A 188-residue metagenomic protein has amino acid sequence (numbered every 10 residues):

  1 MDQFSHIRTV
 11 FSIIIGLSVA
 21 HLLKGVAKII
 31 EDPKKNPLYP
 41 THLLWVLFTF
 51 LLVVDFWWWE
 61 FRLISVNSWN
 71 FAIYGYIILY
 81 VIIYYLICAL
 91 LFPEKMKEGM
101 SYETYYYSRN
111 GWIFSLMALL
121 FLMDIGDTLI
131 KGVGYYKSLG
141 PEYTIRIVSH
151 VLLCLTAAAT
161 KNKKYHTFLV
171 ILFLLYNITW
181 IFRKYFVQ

Functional and structural regions predicted by a protein language model:
M1-S18, Q188: Hydrophobic transmembrane alpha-helical segments in integral membrane proteins
R8, S12, F71-I82, L139-H150: Alpha-helical transmembrane segments of polytopic membrane proteins
K28-T41, I64-W69, M96-Y107, A158-L169: Membrane-interface helix-boundary motifs at transmembrane edges
P40-L63: A generic, lipid-embedded transmembrane alpha helix
L44-W45, H166-I178: Central hydrophobic cores of alpha-helical transmembrane segments in multi-pass integral membrane proteins
F61-A89: Alpha-helical transmembrane-segment detector that highlights a single hydrophobic TM helix and its immediate
L79-R146: Membrane-proximal helix-loop-helix units in multi-pass membrane proteins
K131-G132, T179-Q188: Juxtamembrane boundary at the C-terminal end of a transmembrane helix
